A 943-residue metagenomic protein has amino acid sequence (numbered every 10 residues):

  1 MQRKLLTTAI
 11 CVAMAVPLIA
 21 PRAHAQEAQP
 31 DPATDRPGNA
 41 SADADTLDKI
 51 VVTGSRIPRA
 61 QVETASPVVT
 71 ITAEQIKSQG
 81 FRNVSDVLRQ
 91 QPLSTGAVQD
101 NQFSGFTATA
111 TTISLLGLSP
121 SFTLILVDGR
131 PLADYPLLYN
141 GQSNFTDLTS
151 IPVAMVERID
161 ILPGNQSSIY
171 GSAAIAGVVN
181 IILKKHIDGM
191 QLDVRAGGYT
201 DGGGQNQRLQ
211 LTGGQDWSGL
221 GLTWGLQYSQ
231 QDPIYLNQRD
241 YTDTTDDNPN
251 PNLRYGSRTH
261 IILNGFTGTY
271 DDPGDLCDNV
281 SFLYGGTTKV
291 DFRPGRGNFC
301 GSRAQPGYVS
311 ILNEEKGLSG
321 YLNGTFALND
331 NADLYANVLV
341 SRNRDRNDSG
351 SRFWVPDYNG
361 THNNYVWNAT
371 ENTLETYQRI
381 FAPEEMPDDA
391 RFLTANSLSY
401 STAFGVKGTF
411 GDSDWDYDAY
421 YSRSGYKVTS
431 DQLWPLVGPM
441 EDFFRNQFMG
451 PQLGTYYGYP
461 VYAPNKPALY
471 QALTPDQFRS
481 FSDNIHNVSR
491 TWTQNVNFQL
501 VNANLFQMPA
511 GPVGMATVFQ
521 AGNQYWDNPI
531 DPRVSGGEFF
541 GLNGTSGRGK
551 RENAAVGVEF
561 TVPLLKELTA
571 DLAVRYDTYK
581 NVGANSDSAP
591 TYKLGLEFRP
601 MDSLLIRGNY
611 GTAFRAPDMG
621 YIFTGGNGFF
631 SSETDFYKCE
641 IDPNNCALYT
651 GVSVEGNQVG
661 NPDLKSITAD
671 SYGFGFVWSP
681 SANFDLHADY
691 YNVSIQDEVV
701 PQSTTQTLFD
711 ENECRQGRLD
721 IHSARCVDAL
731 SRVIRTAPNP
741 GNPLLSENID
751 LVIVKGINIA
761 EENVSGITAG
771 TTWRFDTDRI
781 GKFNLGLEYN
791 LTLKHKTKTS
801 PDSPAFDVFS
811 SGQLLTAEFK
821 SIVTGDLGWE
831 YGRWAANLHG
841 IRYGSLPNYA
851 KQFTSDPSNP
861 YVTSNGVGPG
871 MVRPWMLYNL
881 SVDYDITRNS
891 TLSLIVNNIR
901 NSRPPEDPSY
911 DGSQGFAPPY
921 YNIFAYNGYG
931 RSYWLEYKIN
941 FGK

Functional and structural regions predicted by a protein language model:
M1-Q90, Q210, G214, R296 (+4 more regions): N-terminal Sec signal peptide and the immediately downstream disordered periplasmic leader that contains the TonB box
A60, H186-G189, S218-G219, L328-A332 (+12 more regions): Short loop/turn motifs that connect adjacent beta-strands in outer-membrane beta-barrel proteins
V84-V87, Q91, T111-S114, T146-T149 (+2 more regions): N-terminal periplasmic accessory domains that precede and gate Gram-negative outer-membrane beta-barrel machines
S85, R89-P131: Extracytoplasmic beta-strand/coil segments of soluble accessory domains associated with Gram-negative outer-membrane
R130-P163: Short acidic/polar hinge/loop motifs at secondary-structure boundaries that mediate gating or recognition
N140, I234, Q238, T244-P249 (+6 more regions): Surface-exposed, low-complexity loop segments enriched in small/polar and acidic residues
F629, G781-D885, R900-N901: C-terminal beta-barrel architecture of Gram-negative outer-membrane proteins
D685, Q696, L793, G840-T854 (+1 more regions): C-terminal beta-signal and adjacent terminal beta-strands/loops of Gram-negative outer-membrane beta-barrel proteins
